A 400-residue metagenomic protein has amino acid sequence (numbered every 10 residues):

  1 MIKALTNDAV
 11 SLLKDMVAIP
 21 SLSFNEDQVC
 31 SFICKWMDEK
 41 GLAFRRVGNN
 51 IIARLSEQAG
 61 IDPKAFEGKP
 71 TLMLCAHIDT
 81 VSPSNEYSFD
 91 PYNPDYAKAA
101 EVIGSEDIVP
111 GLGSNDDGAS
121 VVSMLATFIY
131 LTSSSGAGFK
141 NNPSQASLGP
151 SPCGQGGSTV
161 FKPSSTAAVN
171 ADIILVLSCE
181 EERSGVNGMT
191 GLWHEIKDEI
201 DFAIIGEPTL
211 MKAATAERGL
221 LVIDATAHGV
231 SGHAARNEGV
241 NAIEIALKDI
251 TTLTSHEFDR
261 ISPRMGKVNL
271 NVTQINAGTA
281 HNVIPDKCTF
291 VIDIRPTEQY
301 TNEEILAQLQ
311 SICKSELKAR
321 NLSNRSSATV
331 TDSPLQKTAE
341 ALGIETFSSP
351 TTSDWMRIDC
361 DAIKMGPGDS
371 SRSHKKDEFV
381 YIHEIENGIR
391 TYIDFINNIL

Functional and structural regions predicted by a protein language model:
M1-S114, S147-L148, P163: Acidic/His- and Gly-rich active-site-bordering loop/insert found across diverse amide/peptide-bond hydrolases
A4, C153-G156, P208, A213-T215 (+1 more regions): Metal-dependent amide/peptide-bond hydrolase catalytic core, centered on the "pita-bread" metallohydrolase fold
V10-S11, D15, E39, G68 (+6 more regions): Secretory-pathway/membrane protein signature
I33, V121-L131, L192, A246-D249 (+2 more regions): Buried hydrophobic packing segments
Q58-G68, S133-N170: Intrinsic disorder/low-complexity segments
L72-L74, V176, F202-I204, I363-M365: Hydrophobic/aromatic beta-strand patches that form the interior of the parallel beta-sheet core in alpha/beta enzyme
H77-V81, E181, D369-S370: Short glycine-rich anion-binding loops that position phosphate/pyrophosphate groups of nucleotides and phosphorylated
I108, G118-N142, F161, S165-E217 (+2 more regions): Acidic/histidine-rich catalytic neighborhood of metal-dependent amide-processing enzymes
